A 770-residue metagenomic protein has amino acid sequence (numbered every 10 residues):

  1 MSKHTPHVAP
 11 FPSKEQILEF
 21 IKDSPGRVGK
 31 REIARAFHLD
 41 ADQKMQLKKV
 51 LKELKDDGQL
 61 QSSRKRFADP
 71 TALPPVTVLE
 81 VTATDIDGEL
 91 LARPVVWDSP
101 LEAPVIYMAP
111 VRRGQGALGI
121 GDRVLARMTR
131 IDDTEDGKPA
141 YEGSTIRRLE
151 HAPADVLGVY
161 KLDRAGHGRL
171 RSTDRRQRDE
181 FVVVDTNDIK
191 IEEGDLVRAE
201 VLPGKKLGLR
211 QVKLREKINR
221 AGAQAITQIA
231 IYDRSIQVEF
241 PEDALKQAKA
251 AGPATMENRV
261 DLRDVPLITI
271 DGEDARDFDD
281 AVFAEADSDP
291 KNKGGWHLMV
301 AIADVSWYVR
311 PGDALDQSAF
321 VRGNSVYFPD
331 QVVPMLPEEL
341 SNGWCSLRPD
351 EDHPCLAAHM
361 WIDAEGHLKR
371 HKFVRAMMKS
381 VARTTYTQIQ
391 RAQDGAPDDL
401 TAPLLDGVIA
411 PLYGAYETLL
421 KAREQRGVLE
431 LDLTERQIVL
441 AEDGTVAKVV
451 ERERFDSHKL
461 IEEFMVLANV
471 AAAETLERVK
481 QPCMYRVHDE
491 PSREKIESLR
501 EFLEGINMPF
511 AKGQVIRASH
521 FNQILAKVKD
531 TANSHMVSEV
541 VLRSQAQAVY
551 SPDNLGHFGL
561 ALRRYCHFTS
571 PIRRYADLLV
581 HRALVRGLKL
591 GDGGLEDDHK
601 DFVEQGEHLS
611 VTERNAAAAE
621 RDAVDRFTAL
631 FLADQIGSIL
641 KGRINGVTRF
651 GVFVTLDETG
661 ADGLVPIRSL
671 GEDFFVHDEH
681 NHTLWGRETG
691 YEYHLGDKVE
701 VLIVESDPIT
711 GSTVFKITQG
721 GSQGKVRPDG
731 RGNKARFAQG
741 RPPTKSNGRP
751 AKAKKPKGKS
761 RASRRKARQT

Functional and structural regions predicted by a protein language model:
M1-M299, S306-E351, R383-T384, Q388-Q393 (+3 more regions): Charge-lined substrate channels and their catalytic hotspots, especially those that engage the 3′ end of RNA
A83, Y160-L162, R643-G646, E705-D707: Non-cytosolic beta-sheet module surface loops
P100-A109, Q177-V183, G660-D678, K725-P728: A short macromolecule-binding patch
D122, P666-T713, P728-P743: Intrinsically disordered, low-complexity linker and terminal regions at domain boundaries
A126, A199, V647, V701-I703: A generic structural signal for residues embedded in beta-strands
R198, G204-K206, T227, I231-I236 (+3 more regions): Electropositive polyanion-binding surfaces
I270, V704, K716-S722: Positively charged, low-complexity, intrinsically disordered RNA-binding extensions
